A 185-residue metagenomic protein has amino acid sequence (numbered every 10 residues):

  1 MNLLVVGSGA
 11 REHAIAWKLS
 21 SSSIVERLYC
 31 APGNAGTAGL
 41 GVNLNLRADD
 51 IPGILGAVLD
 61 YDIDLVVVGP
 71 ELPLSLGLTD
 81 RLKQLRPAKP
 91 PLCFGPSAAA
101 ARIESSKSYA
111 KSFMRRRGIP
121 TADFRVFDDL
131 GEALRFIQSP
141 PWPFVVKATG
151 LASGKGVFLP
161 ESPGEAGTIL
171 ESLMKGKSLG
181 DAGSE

Functional and structural regions predicted by a protein language model:
M1-A98: ATP-binding N-terminal substructure of ATP-dependent carboxylate-amine bond-forming enzymes
G7, F127, V157-S162: Short beta-strand-to-turn element immediately C-terminal to the catalytic PLP-Schiff-base lysine in fold type I
S21-I24, L59, I63, Q84-P87 (+4 more regions): Generic secondary-structure signature for well-ordered alpha-helical cores
L44-A48, Q84-L85, A110-F113, P141 (+1 more regions): Short, hinge-like loop/turn segments at secondary-structure boundaries
R47-D50, S106, D129-L130, S162: Acidic/polar helix N-cap motif
L65, P120-D123, P143-V145, E161-E185: Conserved ATP-binding module of the ATP-grasp superfamily
P90-G156: A conserved helix-loop-beta module that forms one wall/lid of the active-site cleft in ATP-utilizing catalytic domains
